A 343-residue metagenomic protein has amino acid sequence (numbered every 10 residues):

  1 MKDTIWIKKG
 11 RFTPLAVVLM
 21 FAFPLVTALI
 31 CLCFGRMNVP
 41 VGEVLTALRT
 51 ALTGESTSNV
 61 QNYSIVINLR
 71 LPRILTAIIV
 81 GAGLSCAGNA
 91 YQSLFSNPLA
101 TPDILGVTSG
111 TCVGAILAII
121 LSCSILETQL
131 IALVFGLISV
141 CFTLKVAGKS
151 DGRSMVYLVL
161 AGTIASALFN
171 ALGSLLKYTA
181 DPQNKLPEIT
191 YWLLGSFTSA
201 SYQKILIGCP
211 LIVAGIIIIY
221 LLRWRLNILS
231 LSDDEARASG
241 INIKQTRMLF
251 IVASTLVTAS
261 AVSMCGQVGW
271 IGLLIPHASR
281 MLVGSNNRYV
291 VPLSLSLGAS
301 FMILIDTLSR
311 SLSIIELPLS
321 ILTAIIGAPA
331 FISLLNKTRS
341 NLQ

Functional and structural regions predicted by a protein language model:
M1-Q343: Alpha-helical transmembrane segments in inner-membrane proteins
